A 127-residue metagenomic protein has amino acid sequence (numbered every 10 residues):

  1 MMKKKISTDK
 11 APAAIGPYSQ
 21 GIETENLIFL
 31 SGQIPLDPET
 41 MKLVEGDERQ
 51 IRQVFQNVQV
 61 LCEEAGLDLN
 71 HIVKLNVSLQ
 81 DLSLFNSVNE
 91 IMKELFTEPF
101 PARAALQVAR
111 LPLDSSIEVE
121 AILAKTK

Functional and structural regions predicted by a protein language model:
M2-K127: Short, polar/acidic, helix-capping and beta-turn segments at strand->helix junctions that line the mouths
